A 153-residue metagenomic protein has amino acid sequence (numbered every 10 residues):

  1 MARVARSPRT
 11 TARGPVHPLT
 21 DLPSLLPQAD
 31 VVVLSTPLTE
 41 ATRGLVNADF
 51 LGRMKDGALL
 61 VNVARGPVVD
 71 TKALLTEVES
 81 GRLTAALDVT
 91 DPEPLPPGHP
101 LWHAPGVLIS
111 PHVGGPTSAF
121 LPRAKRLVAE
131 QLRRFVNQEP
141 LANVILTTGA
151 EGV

Functional and structural regions predicted by a protein language model:
M1-V4: Short beta-strand "acidic-cap" motif of Rossmann-like dinucleotide-binding folds
S7-P100: Rossmann-like adenosine-cofactor binding region
G57-L59, V63-V153: Rossmann-like dinucleotide-binding domain for NAD(H)/NADP(H)
